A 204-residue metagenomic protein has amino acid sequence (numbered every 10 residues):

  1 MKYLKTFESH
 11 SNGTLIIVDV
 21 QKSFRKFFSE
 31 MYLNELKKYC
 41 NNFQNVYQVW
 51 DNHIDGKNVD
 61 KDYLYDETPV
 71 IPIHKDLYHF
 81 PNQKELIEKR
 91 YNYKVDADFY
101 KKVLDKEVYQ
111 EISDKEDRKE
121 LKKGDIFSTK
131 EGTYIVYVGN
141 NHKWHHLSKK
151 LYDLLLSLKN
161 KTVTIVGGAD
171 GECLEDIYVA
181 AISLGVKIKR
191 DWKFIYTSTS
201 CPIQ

Functional and structural regions predicted by a protein language model:
Y3-R118, V179, S183-R190: Active-site acidic carboxylates
K5, I16-V18, S128, V163-I165 (+1 more regions): Generic hydrophobic secondary-structure signal
V70-I71, H145, K149, E175: Short, surface-exposed alpha-helical segments at coil->helix boundaries
K94-L158: Alpha-helical scaffold elements lining the catalytic groove of polysaccharide deacetylases
L154-L184: Catalytic cysteine-centered active loop of the rhodanese-like fold, especially the PTP/DSP P-loop
T164-G171, V186-P202: A short glycine-rich beta-strand->turn/loop micro-motif centered on a GG-aromatic cluster
